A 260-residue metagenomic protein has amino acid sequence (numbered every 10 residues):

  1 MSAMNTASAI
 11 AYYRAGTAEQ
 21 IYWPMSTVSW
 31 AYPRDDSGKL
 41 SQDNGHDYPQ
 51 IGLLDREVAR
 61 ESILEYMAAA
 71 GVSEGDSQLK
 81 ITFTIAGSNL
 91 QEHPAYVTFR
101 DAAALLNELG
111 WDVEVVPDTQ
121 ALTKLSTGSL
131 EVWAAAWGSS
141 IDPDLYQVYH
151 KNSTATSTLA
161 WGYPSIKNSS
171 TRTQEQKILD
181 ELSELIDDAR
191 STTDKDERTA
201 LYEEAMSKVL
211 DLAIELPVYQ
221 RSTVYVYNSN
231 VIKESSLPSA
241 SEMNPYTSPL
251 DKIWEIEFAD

Functional and structural regions predicted by a protein language model:
M1-A104, E204, E257-D260: Append "and occasionally in soluble cytosolic enzymes with long acidic Gly/Pro-rich linkers
M4, S8, Y12, Q20 (+11 more regions): Extracytoplasmic/secreted proteins, especially bacterial periplasmic and envelope-associated proteins
M4, T17, S29, I85-G87 (+6 more regions): Short, flexible loop/turn elements at secondary-structure junctions
I10-R14, E65-S88, D180-S229: Bilobed periplasmic-binding protein-like "clamshell/Venus-flytrap" ligand-binding domains
W30-V58, G71-Q78, K124-G128, H150-D187 (+1 more regions): Short, solvent-exposed loop/beta-turn-alpha elements that line the ligand-binding surface or hinge of extracytoplasmic
G75-F83, A104-D118, D188: A local structural motif
N89-L90, L109, R172-T173: Short, contiguous strand/loop micro-motifs
L106-G162: Periplasmic binding protein-like
